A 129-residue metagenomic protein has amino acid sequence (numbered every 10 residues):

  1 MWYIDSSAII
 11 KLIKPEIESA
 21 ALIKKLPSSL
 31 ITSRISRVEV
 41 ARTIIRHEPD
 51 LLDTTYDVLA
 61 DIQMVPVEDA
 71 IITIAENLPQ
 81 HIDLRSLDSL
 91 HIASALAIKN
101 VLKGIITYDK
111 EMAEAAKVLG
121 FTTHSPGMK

Functional and structural regions predicted by a protein language model:
M1, S33, A97-K129: Acidic, PIN/NYN-like endoribonuclease modules and their adjacent C-terminal/linker elements
M1-T32, I44-T55, M128: Short, well-structured N-terminal submotif of metal-dependent ribonuclease cores
I4, T32, P66, S86-S89 (+1 more regions): Short beta-strand scaffold positions
A8-I9, S36, I71, H91 (+1 more regions): Alpha-helix capping/helix-boundary segments
P27-L30, D61-Q63, K99-G104: Short active-site oxyanion
D61-I82, D88-S94: Acidic catalytic patch
